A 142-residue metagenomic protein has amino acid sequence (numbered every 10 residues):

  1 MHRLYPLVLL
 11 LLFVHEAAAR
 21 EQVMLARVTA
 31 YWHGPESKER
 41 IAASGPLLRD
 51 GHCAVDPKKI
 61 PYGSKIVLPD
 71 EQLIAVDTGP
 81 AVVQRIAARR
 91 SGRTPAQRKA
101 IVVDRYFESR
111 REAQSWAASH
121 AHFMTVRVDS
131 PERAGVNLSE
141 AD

Functional and structural regions predicted by a protein language model:
H2-V8: Sec-dependent signal peptide recognition, specifically the positively charged N-region followed immediately by
L11: Active-site bordering "gate/hinge" segments that shape substrate access to catalytic or cofactor-binding pockets
V14-E16: N-terminal signal peptide c-region/cleavage motif recognized by signal peptidases
A18-D142: Solvent-exposed, well-ordered loop and adjacent helix/strand elements within mature globular domains that form
